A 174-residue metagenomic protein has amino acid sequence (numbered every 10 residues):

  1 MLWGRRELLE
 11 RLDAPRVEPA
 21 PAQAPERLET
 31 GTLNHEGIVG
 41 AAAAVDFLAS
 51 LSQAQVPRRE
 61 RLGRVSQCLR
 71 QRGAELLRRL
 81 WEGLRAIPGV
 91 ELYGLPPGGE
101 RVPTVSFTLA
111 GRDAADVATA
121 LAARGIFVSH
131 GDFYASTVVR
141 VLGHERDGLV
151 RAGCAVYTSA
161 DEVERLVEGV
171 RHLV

Functional and structural regions predicted by a protein language model:
M1-V174: Pyridoxal 5′-phosphate
